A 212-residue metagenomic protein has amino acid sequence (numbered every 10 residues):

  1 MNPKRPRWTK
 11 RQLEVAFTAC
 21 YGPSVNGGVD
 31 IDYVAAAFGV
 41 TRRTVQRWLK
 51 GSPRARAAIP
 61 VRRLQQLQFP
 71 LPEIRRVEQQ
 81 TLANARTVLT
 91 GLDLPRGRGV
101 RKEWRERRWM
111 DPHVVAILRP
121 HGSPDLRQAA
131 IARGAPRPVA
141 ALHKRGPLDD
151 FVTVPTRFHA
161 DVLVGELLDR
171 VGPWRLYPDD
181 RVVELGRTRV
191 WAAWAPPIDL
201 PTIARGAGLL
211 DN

Functional and structural regions predicted by a protein language model:
M1-N212: Non-catalytic accessory segments flanking enzymatic or RNA/DNA-binding domains
